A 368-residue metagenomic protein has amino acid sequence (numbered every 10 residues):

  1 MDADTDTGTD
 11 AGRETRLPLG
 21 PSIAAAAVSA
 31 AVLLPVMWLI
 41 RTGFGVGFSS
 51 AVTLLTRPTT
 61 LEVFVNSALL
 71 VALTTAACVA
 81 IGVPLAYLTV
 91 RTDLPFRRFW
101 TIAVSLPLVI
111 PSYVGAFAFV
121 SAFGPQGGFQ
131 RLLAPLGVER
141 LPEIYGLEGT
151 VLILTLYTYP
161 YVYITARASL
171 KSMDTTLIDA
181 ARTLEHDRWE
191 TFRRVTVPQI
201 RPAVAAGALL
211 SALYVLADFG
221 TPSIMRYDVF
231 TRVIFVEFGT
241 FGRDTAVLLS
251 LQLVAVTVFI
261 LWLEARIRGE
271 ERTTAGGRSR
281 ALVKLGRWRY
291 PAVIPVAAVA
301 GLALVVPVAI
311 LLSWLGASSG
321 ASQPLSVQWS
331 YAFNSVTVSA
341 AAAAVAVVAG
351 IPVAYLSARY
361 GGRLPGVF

Functional and structural regions predicted by a protein language model:
M1-G20, A24, F48-T53, P135-L136 (+1 more regions): Membrane-topology segments of multi-pass transport proteins
D2, D10, W38, L94 (+6 more regions): C-terminal transmembrane helix and the adjacent membrane-cytosol boundary/short C-terminal tail of inner/organellar
D2, I40-V52, G124-L136, M225-T231 (+2 more regions): Peri-membrane helix termini and adjoining interfacial loops of integral membrane proteins
E14-V46, P58-L170, Q199-F219, T245-W262 (+2 more regions): Membrane-water interface segments at the C-terminal ends of transmembrane alpha-helices in multi-pass inner-membrane
F48-T56, G320-Q323: A short amphipathic helical element positioned immediately N-terminal to and/or at the very start of a transmembrane
A180-A181, T191, V195, I234: Hydrophobic positions on the alpha-helical face of helix-turn-helix-like DNA-binding modules
L184-E185, P198: Glycine/proline-centered hinge or cleavage motifs at structural transition points of membrane proteins
L216-R243: Glycine-rich helix-loop "coupling/hinge" segments at transmembrane-helix boundaries in multipass transporters
